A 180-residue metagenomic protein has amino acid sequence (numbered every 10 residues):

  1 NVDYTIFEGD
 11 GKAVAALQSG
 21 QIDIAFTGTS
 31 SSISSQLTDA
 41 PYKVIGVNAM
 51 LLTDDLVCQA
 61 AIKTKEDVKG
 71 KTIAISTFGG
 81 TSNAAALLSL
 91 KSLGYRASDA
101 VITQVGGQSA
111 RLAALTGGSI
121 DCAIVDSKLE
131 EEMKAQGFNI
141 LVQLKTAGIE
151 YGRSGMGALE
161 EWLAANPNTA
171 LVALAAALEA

Functional and structural regions predicted by a protein language model:
N1-A114, D121-K128, N139-E150: Short, glycine-/small- and polar/acidic-enriched structural segments that line small-molecule recognition paths
I22, I120, A175-E179: Solvent-exposed alpha-helix faces
L93, Q136-G137, A176, A180: Change "in soluble alpha/beta enzymes" to "in soluble alpha/beta proteins
L129-E130, T146-G148, W162-L163, A180: Short, catalytically relevant binding-site loops at active-site mouths
M133: Short helix- or helix-capping micro-motifs that position conserved polar/aromatic residues at function-defining sites
I149-Y151, P167-N168: Short gly/pro-enriched beta-turn/loop segments at secondary-structure junctions
M156-A180: Extended ligand-binding regions for polar small-molecule ligands
